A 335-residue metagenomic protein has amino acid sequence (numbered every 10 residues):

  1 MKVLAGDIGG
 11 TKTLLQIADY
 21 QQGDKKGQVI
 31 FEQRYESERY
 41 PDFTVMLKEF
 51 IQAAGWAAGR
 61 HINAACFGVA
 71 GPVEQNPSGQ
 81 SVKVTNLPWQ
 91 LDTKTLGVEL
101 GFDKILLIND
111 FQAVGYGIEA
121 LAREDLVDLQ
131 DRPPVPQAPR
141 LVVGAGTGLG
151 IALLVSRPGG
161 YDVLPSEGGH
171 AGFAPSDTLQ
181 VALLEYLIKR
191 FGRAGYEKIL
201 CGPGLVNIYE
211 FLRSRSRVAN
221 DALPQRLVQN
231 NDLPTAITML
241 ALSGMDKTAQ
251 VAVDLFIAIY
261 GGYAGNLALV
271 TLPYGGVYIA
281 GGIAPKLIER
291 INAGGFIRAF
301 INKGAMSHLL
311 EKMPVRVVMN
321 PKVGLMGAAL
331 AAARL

Functional and structural regions predicted by a protein language model:
M1, I62, G101-D103, P136-R140 (+2 more regions): Short coil/turn connectors at secondary-structure junctions
M1-G55, A182-L335: ATP-binding/phosphotransfer module of carbohydrate and carboxylate kinases, centering on a glycine-rich
V3-D7, I62-C66, L106, R140-G144 (+1 more regions): Short glycine-aspartate micro-motif
Y35-S37, K83-P88, L106-A113, R132-V135 (+2 more regions): Active-site nucleophile and cofactor-binding loops and adjacent substrate-binding regions of central metabolic enzymes
A54-N109, G115-D125, V142, P285-E289: Short beta-strand-loop/turn "lid" adjacent to the catalytic site in phosphate-handling enzymes
Q75, K104-V135, L227-I257, G262: ATP-dependent carbohydrate kinase catalytic cores
I118, A152-S156, F211: A short secondary-structure junction signal
D128-D131, V135-E197, I288-I291, G295-I301 (+2 more regions): Glycine-rich phosphate-binding loop of actin/hexokinase-like ATP-binding domains
